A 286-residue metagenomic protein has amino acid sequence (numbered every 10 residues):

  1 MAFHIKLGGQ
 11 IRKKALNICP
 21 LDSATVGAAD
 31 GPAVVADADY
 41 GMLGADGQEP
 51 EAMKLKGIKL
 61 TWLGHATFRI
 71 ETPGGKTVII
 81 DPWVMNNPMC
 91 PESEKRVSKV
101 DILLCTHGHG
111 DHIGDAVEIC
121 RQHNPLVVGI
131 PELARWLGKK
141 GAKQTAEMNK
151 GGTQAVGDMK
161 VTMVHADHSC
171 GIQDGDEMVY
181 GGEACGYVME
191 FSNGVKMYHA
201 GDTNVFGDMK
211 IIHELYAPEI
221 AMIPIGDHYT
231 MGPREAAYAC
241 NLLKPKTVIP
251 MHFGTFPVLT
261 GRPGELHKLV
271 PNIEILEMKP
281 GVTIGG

Functional and structural regions predicted by a protein language model:
A2-T77, V84-N87, E265-I273, E277-V282: Zn-dependent metallo-beta-lactamase
M53-I58, T72-V78, T153-V161, E190-M197 (+1 more regions): Beta-strand-turn-beta hairpins that frame and shape the catalytic cleft of phosphate-ester-processing enzymes
R69-H109, G114-R121, S169-V179, T203-L215: Pre-active-site segment of Zn-dependent metallo-hydrolases
I79-P82, V100-G108, V128-P131, M197-G201 (+3 more regions): Active-site neighborhood of phospho(di)ester-bond hydrolases with catalytic His/Asp-centered motifs
N86-N87, H109-G114, A134-L137, G152-A155 (+5 more regions): Active-site environment of divalent metal-dependent phosphoester hydrolases
E92-C170: Active-site HxH/HxHxD metal-binding segment of metal-dependent hydrolases
L126, G138-T153, A237-G286: Binuclear metal-ion centers of metallo-dependent hydrolases, dominated by the metallo-beta-lactamase
I172-N241: Active-site-proximal loop/helix segments of hydrolase catalytic cores
